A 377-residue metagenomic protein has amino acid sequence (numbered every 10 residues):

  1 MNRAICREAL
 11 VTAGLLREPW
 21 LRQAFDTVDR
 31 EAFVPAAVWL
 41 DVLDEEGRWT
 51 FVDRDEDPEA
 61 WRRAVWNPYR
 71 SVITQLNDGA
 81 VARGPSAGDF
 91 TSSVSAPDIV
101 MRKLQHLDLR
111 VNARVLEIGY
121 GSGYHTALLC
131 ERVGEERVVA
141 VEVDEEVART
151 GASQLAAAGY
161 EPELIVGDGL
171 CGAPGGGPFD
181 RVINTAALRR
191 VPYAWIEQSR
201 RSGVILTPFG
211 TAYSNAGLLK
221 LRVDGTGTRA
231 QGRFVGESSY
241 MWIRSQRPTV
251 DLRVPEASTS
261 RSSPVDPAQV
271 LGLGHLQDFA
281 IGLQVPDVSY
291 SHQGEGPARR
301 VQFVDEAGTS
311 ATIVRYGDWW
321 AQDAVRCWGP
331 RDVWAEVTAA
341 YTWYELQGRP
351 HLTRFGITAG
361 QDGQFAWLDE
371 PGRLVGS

Functional and structural regions predicted by a protein language model:
M1-L116, H125, V147, Y160 (+1 more regions): Class I SAM-dependent transferase core
G14, D29-F33, N184, Y341 (+1 more regions): Short amphipathic alpha-helical segments enriched in hydrophobics
A87-L206, A212-Y213: Conserved nucleotide-cofactor-binding alpha/beta core module
G172, R229-M241, T309-V314, W320: Glycine-centered structural positions embedded in regular secondary structure
I183, R189-R300, W367, V375-G376: Class I SAM-binding transferase module
D287-H292, G296-R315, W320-A324: Long low-complexity, intrinsically disordered regions
T309-S377: C-terminal target-recognition/interaction regions appended to catalytic cores
